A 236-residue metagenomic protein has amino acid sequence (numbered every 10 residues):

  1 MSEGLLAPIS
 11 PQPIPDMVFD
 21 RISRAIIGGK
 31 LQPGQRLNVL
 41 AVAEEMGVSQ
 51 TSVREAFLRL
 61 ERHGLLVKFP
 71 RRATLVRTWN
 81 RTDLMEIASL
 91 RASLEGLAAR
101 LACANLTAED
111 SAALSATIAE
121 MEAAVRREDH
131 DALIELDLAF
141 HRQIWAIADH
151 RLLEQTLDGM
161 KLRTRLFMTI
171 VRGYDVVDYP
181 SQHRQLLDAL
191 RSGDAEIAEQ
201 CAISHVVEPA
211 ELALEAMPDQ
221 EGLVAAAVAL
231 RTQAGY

Functional and structural regions predicted by a protein language model:
M1-R100, A104, E109, L214-Y236: Short linear motifs at protein or domain termini
P13, S111-A112, Y174-D178: Short helix-capping and inter-helix turn/linker motifs at the boundaries of alpha-helical repeat units
I26, A102, V125, L190-G193: Hydrophobic residues in alpha-helical segments
E45, Y174-Y236: C-terminal regulatory/effector modules of DNA-binding transcriptional regulators
I87, A108-T169, S181-D188, I197-V207: Conserved amphipathic alpha-helical segments that form helical-bundle/coiled-coil interaction surfaces
